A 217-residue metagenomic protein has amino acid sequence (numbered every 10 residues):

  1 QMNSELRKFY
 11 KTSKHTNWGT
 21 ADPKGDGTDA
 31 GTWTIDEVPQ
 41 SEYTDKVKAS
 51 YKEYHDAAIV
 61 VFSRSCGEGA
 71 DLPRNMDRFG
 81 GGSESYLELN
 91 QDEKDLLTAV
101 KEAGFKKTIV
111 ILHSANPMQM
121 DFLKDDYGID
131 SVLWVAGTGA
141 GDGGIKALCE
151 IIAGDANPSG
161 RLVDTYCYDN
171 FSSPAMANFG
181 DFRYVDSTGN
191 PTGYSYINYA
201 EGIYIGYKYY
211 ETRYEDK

Functional and structural regions predicted by a protein language model:
Q1-K217: C-terminal non-catalytic regions of proteins with extracellular/luminal or membrane-system context
